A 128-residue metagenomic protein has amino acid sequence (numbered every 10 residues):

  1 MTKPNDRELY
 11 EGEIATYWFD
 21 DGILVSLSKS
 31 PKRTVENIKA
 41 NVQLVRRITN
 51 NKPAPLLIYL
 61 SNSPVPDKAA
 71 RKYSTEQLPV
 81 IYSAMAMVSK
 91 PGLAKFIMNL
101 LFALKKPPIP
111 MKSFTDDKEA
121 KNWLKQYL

Functional and structural regions predicted by a protein language model:
M1-L128: Amphipathic, Lys/Arg-enriched alpha-helical "gate/interface" segment within cytosolic domains that mediates
